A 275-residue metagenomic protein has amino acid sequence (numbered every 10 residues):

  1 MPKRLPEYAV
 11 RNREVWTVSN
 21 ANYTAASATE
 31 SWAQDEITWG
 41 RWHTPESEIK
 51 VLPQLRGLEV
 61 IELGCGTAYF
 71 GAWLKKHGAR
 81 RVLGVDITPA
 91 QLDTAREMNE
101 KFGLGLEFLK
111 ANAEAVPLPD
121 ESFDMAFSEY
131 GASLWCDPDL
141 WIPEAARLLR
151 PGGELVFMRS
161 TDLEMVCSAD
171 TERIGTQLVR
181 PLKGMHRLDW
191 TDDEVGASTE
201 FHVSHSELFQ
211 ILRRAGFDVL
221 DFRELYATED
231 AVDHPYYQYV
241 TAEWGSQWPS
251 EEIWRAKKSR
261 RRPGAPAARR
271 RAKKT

Functional and structural regions predicted by a protein language model:
M1-S31: N-terminal, positively charged/glycine-rich alpha-helical extensions of SAM-dependent methyltransferases
S31-L58: Conserved alpha-helix/loop element of class I SAM-dependent methyltransferases that forms part of the SAM/SAH-binding
I61-A115: Class I SAM-dependent methyltransferase SAM/SAH-binding core
E114-M125: A short acidic, Gly/Pro-enriched loop at the edge of an enzyme's catalytic core that lines a small-molecule cofactor
M125-D139: A short SAM/SAH-binding and catalytic strip from SAM-dependent methyltransferases
D139-E154: A short glycine-rich, Lys/Arg-flanked "PGG" loop and its adjoining helix->strand segment in the class I
E154-L188: Conserved class I S-adenosyl-L-methionine
T199-F222: Short alpha-helix
